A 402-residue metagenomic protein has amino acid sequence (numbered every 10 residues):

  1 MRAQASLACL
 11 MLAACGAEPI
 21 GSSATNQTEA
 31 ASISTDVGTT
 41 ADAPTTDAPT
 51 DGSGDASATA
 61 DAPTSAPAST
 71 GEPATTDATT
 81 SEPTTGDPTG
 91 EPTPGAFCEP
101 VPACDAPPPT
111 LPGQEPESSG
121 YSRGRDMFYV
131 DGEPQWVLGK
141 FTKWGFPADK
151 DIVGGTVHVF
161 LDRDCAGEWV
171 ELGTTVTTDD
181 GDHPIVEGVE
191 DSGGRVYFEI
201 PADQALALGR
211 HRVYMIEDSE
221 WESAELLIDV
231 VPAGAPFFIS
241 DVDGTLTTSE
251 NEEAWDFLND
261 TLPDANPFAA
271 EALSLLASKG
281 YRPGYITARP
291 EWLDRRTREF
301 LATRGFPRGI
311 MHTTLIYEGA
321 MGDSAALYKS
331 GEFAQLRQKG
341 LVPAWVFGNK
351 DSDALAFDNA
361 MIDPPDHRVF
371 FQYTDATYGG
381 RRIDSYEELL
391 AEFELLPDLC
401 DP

Functional and structural regions predicted by a protein language model:
M1-A13: Sec-dependent bacterial lipoprotein signal peptides
A14-C98: Ser/Thr-rich, Pro/Gly/Ala-heavy low-complexity intrinsically disordered linkers and tails of secreted extracellular
E91-V231: Beta-strand-enriched, solvent-exposed domains that form extended recognition/catalytic surfaces
R163-W169, A205-A207, N251, F257-T261 (+2 more regions): C-terminal cap/substrate-recognition subdomain and adjoining C-terminal extension of metal-dependent phosphatase-like
W221-V242, W255-F257: Short beta-strand elements
P236-N251, F357: Asp-based phosphoryl-transfer active-site loop
P263-A265: Conserved beta-strand/loop elements of the cytosolic catalytic core of P-type E1-E2 ATPases, chiefly in the P-domain
P267-A277: Histidine-anchored nucleotide/phosphate-binding helix
